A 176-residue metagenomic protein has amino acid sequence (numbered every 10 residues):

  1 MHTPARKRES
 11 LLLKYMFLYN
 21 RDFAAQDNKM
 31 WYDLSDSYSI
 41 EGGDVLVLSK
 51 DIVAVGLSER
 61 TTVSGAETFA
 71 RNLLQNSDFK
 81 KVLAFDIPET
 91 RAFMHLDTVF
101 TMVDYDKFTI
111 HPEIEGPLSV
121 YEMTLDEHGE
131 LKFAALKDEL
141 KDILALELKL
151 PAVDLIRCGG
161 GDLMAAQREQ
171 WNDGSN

Functional and structural regions predicted by a protein language model:
M1-N176: The feature marks the mature, well-folded catalytic cores of soluble enzymes
